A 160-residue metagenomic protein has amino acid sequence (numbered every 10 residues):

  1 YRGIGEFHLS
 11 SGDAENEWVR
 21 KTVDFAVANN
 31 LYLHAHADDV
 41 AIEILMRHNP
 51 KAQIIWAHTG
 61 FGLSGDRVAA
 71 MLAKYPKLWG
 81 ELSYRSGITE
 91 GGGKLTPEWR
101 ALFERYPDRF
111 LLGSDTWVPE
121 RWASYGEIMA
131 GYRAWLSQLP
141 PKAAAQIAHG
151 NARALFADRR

Functional and structural regions predicted by a protein language model:
Y1, P76-W79, S86, E127-R133: Active-site gating loops and adjacent loop-to-helix segments of metal-dependent hydrolytic enzymes
Y1-S11, F25: Mid-domain alpha/beta scaffold segments of enzyme catalytic cores
E6-L9, L31, P50, S137: A broad detector of the eukaryotic-type serine/threonine protein kinase catalytic domain
F7-L9, T59, S114-T116: Active-site metal-binding loops of divalent metal-dependent hydrolases
L9, D39, V118-E120: Short glycine-enriched loops at secondary-structure junctions
S11, F61, V118, A154: Active-site micro-motifs of SAM-dependent methyltransferase domains
D13-L112: Catalytic pocket-lining loop regions of alpha/beta-barrel enzymes, especially the amidohydrolase/enolase/GH5 lineages
D108-R109, P119-R160: Mid-to-C-terminal alpha-helical segments outside catalytic/metal-binding sites
